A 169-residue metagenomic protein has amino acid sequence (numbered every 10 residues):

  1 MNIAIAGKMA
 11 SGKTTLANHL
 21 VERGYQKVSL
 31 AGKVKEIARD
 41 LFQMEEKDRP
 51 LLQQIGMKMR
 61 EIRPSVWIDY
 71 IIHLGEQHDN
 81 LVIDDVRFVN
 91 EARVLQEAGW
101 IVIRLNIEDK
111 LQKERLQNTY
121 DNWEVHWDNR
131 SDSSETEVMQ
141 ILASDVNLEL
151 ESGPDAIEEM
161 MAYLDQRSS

Functional and structural regions predicted by a protein language model:
K8: P-loop (Walker A) phosphate-binding loop of NTP-binding proteins
K13: Conserved lysine of the Walker
L16: Hydrophobic positions on the alpha1 helix immediately C-terminal to the Walker A/P-loop
H19: Active-site signature of alpha/beta-hydrolase-fold catalytic machinery across serine- and Asp/Cys-nucleophile hydrolases
Q26, I72-T119: ATP-dependent NMP and nucleoside kinases share a basic, alpha-helical "lid"
Q26-N80, R87-N90: ATP-dependent small-molecule kinase phosphotransfer cores that center on conserved nucleotide phosphate-binding segments
V66, L105-S169: Small-molecule kinase domains that catalyze NTP-dependent phosphoryl transfer to phosphate-bearing small molecules
